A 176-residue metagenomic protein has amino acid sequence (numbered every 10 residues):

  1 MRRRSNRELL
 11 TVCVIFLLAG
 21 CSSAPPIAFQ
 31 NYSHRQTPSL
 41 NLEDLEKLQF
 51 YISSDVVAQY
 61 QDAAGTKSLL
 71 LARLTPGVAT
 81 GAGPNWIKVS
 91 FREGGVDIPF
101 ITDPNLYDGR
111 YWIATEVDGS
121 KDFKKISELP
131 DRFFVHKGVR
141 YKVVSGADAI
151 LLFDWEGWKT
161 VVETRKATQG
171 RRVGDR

Functional and structural regions predicted by a protein language model:
R2-L10: Bacterial N-terminal signal peptides that target proteins for export
L18-G20: C-terminal motif of bacterial Sec signal peptides marking the signal peptidase cleavage site
S22-P25: Bacterial signal peptide processing site
A28-Q49: Post-signal peptide N-terminal segment of mature Sec-exported envelope proteins
H34-Q36, Q61-T75: N-terminal post-signal-peptidase region of extra-cytosolic proteins
Q49-Q61: Generic short beta-strand segments
L69-L106: Mid-length scaffold segments of soluble, non-membrane domains
G119-R176: C-terminal partner/receptor-binding element of secreted or periplasmic proteins
